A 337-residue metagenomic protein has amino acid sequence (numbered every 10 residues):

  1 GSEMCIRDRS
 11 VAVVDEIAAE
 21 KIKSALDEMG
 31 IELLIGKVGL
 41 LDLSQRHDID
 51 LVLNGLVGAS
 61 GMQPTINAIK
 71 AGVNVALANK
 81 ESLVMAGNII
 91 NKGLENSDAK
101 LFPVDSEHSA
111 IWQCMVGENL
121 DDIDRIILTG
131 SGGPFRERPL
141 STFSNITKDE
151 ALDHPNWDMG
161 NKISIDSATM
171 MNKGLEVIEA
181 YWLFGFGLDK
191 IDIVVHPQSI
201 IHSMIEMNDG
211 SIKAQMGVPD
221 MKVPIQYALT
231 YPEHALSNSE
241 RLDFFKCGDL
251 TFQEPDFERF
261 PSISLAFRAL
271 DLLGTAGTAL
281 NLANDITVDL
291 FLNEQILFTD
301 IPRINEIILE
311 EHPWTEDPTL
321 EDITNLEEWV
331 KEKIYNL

Functional and structural regions predicted by a protein language model:
S2, R7-L337: Catalytic, metal-anchored helix/loop core of enzyme active sites in primary metabolism
